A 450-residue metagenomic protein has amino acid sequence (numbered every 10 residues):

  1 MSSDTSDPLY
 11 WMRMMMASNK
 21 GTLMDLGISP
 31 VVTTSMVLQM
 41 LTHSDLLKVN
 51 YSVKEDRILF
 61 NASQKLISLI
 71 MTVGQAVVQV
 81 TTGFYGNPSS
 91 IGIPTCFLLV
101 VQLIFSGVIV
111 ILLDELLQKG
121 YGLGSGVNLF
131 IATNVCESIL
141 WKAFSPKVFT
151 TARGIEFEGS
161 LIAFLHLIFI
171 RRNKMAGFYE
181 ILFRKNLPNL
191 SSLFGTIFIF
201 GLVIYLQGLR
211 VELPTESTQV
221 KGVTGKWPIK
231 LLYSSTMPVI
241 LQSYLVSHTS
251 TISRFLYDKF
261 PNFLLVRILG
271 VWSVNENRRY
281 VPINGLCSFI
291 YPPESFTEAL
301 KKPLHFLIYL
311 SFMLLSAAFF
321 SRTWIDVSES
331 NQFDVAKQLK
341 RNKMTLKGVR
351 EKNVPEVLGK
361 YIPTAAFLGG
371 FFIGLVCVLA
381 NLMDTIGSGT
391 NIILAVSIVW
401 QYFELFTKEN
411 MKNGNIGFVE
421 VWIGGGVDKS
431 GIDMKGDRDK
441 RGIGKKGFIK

Functional and structural regions predicted by a protein language model:
M1-G424, G444-K450: Core subunits and conserved enzymes of cellular information-processing and envelope-translocation systems across
G425-D437, R441-G447: Small-residue-biased low-complexity repeat regions
